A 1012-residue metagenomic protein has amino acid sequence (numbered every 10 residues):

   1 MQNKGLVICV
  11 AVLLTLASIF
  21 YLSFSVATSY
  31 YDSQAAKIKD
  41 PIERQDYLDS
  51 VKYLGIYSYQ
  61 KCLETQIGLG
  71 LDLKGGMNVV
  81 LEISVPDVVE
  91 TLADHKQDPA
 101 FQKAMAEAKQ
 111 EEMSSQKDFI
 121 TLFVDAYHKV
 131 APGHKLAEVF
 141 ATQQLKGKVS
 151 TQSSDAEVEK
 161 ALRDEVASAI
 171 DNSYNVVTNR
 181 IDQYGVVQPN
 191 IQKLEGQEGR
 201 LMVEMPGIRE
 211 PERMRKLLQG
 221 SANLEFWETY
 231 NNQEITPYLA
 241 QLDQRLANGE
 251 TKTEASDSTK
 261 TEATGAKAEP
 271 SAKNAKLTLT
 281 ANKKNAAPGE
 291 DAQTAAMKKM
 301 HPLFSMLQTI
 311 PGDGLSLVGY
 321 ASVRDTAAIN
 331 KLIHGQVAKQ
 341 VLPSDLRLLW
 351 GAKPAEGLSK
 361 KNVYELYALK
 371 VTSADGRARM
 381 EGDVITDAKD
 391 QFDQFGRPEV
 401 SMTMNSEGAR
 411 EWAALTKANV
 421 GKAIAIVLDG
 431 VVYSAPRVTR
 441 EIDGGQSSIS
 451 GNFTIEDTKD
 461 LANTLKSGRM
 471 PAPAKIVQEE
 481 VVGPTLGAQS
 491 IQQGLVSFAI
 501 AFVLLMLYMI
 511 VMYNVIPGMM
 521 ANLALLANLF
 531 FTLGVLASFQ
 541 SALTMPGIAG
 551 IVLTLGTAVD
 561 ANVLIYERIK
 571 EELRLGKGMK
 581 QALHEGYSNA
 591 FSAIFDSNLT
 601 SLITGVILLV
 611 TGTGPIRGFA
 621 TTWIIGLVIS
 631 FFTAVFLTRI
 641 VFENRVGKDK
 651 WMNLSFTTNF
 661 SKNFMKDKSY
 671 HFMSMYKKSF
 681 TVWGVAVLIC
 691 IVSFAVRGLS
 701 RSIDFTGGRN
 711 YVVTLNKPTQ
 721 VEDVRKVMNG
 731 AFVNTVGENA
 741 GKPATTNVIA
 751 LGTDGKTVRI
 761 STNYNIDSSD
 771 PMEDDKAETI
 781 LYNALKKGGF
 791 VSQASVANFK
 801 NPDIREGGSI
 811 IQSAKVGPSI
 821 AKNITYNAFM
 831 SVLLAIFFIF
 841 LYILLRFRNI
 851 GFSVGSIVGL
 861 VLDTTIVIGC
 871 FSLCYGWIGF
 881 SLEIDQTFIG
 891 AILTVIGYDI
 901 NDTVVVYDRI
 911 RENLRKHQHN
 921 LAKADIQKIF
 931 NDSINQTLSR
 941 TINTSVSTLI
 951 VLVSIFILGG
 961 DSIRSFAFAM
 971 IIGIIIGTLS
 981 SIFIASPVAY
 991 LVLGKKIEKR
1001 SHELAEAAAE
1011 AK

Functional and structural regions predicted by a protein language model:
M1-L63, I67, D87-H128, A156 (+4 more regions): Interfacial helix-loop-helix hairpins and adjacent transmembrane helices of multi-pass alpha-helical membrane proteins
Q2-K4, V400-S401, N405-V420, I424-A425 (+5 more regions): Interfacial segments of transmembrane alpha-helices in multi-pass membrane proteins
I8, A527, G534, E571-S592 (+3 more regions): Hydrophobic alpha-helical transmembrane segments of membrane transport and translocation systems, primarily multi-pass
V12-T15, G518-Q540, I551-A558, F619-A634 (+3 more regions): Small-residue-enriched core segments of transmembrane alpha-helices in multipass membrane transport and channel
L22-T28, D49, T65-G75, L81-D429 (+3 more regions): Non-transmembrane, solvent-exposed regions of membrane trafficking/translocation machinery
V177, T485-L505, T557, K577-T613 (+11 more regions): Pore- and gate-forming transmembrane helices of large, multi-pass membrane proteins
E204, G444-S448, E456-L504, I780 (+1 more regions): Juxtamembrane "pre-transmembrane" interface segments
G556-T600, E643-K650, I878-N943, L991-A1005 (+1 more regions): Cytosolic juxtamembrane regions of multi-pass inner-membrane proteins
